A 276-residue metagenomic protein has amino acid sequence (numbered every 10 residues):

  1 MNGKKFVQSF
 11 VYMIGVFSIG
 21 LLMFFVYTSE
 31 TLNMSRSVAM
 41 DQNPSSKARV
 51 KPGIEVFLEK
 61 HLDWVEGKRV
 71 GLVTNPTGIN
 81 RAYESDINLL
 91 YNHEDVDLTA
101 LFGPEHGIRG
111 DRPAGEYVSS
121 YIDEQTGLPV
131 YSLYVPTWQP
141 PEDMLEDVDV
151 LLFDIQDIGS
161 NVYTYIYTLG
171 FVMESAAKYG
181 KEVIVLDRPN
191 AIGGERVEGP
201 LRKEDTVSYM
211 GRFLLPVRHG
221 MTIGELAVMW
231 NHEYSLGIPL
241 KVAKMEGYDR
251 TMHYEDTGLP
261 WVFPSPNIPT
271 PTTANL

Functional and structural regions predicted by a protein language model:
G3-A48: Bacterial Sec-dependent signal peptides at the C-terminal "C-region" and cleavage site
R49-V96: N-terminal phosphate-binding or glycine-rich loops at protein starts, especially the Walker A/P-loop of NTPases
D95-V96, A176-E182: A short helix->loop->beta-strand "cap" motif at the edges of active sites that frequently abuts
D97-H106, L186: Short internal beta-strands
R109-A114, I184-T206: Glycine-rich, charge-decorated loop segments at or immediately adjacent to ligand/cofactor-binding or catalytic sites
Y117-V148, S160: Glycine-rich oxoanion-binding loops at beta->alpha junctions
D157-L169: Glycine/threonine-rich flexible loop motifs
V207-L276: Conserved anion/nucleotide-ligand pocket segment
